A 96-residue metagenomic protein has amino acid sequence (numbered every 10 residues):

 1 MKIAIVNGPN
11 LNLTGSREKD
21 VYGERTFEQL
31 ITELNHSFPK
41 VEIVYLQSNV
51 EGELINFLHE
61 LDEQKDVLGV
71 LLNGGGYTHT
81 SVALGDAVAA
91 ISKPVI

Functional and structural regions predicted by a protein language model:
M1-A4: Extreme N-terminal starter segment of soluble prokaryotic enzymes
L13-E28: Glycine- and acidic-residue-enriched helix-capping/strand-helix junction motifs
F38-P39, I91: Helix C-cap/helix->beta junction micro-motif
V44-G52: Short beta->alpha junction loops
E53-F57, T80: Short acidic active-site motifs
N56-K65: Short, well-structured alpha-helical segments in soluble
D66-I96: Mid-chain, well-packed structural core segment of small domains
